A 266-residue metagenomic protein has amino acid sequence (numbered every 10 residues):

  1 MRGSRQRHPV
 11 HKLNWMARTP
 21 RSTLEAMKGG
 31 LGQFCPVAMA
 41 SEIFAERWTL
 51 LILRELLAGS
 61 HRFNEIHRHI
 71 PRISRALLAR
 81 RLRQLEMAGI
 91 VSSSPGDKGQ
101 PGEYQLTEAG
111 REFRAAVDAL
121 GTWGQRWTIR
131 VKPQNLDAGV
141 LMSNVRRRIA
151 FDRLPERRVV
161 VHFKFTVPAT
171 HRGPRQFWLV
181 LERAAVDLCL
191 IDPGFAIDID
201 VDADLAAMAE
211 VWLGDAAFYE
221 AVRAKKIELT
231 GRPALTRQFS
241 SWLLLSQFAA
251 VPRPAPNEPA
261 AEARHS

Functional and structural regions predicted by a protein language model:
M1-K28, S266: Short, intrinsically disordered or compositionally biased N-terminal tails of bacterial proteins
R21, K28-L31, R47-T49, L53 (+2 more regions): Short histidine
S22, H69, G99: Catalytic cores of transferase enzymes with a strong primary signal for eukaryotic protein kinases
A26-G29, D198-D200: Acidic-glycine-rich active-site phosphate/pyrophosphate-binding loop
L31, A40-I43, L82, P101: Basic, helix-initiating cap at the start of DNA-binding domains
G32-C35, A203: Alpha-helix N-cap/N′ positions at the starts of helices
C35-I73: N-terminal helix-turn-helix DNA-binding core of bacterial DNA-binding proteins
S60, R72-S266: Feature captures hydrophobic
